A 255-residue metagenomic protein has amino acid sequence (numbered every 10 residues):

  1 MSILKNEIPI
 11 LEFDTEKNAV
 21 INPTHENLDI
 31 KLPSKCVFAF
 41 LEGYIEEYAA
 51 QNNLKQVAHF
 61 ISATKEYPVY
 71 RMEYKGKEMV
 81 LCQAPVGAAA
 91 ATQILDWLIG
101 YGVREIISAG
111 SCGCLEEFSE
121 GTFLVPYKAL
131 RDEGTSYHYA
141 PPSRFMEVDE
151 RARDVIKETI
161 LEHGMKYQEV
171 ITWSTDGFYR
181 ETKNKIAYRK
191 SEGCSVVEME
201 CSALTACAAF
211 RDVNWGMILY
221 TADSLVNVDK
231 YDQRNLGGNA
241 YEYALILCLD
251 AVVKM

Functional and structural regions predicted by a protein language model:
M1-M146, E150-D154: Metabolite-binding pocket within alpha/beta catalytic cores that recognizes anionic/polar moieties
Q56-I61, M165-I171, M255: Flexible, glycine/charged-enriched surface loops at secondary-structure junctions
R104-E105, S195, N214: Short acidic/polar active-site loop segments enriched in Thr and Asp
S143-S191: Active-site rim beta-loop-alpha module in soluble metabolic enzymes
V155-H163, C207, L247-M255: Generic non-transmembrane alpha-helical segments
S202-L236: Zn-dependent metallopeptidase/amidohydrolase metal-coordination segment
L225-M255: His/Asp/Glu-rich mid-to-C-terminal helical/loop segments that flank catalytic regions of hydrolases
